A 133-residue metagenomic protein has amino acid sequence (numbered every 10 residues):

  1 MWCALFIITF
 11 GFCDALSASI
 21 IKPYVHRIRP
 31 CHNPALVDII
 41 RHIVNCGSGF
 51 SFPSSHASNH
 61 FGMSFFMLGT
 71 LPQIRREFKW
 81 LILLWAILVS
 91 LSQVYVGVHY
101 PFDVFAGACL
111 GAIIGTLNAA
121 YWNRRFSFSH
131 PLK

Functional and structural regions predicted by a protein language model:
M1-S17: Interfacial segments of alpha-helical transmembrane regions
C3-I7, R27-C31, G47-N59: Hydrophobic alpha-helical transmembrane segments
G11, S19-Y24, G62, F66: Generic beta-strand or strand-like secondary-structure segments
F12, L16-I21, I114-W122: Alpha-helical membrane-inserting segments
K22, R27-P30, Q93, H99: Short, cationic motifs built from Arg/Lys/His that form the positively charged side of catalytic pockets
V25-V44: Membrane-interface interhelical connector segments
R41-K133: Membrane-embedded catalytic cores of phosphoryl/pyrophosphoryl-handling enzymes
